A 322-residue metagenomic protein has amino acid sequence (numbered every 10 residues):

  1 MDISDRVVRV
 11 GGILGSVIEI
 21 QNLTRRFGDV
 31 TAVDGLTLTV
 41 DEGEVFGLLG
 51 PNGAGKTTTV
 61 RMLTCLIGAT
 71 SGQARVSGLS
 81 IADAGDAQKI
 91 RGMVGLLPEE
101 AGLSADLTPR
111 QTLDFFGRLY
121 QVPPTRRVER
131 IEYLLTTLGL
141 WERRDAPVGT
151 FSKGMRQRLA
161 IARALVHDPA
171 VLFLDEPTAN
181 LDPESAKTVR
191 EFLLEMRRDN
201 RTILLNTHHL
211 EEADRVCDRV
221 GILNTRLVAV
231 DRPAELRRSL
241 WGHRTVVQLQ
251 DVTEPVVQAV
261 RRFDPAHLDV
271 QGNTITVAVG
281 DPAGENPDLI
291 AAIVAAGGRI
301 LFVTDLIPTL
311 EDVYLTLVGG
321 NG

Functional and structural regions predicted by a protein language model:
D2-L14, D281-G322: C-terminal coupling/interaction segments
I18, R25-N224: ABC transporter nucleotide-binding domains
D83-A84, V128, D145, R156 (+3 more regions): Structural motif corresponding to alpha-helix initiation and N-cap regions
V94, L193, L240, L317-V318: Hydrophobic aliphatic residues
R190-G280: ABC transporter nucleotide-binding domain
